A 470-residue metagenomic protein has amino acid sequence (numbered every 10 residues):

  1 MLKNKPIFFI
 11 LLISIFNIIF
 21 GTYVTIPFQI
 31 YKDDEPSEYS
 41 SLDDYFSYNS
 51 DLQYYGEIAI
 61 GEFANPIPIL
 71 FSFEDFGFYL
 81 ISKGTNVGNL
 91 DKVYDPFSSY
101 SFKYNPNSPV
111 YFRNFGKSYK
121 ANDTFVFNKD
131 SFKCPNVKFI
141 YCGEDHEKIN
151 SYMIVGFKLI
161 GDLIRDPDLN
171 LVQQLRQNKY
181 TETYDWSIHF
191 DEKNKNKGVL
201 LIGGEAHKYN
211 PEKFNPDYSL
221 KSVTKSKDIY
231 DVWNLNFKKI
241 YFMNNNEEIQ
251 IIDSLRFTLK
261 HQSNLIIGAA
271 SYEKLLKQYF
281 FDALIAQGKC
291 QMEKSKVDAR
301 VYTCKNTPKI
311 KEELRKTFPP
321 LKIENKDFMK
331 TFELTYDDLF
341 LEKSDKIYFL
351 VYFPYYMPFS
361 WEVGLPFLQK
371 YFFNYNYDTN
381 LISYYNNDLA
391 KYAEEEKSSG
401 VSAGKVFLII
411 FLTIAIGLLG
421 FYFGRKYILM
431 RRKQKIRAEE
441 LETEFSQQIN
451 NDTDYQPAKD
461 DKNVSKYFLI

Functional and structural regions predicted by a protein language model:
L2, L12-Q29: N-terminal signal peptide
G21-P68, T85, P135-N136, S398-S399 (+1 more regions): N-terminal accessory segments
T22-N49, V126-I251, Y348-L350: Aspartyl protease catalytic domain
T22-Q29, Y141-D145, K311-V464, F468-I470: Aspartic protease catalytic domain
Y39-S40, Y48-K148, E293-K294, D298-R300: Signature of the N-terminal lobe/flap region of pepsin-like aspartyl proteases
I58-I60, I67-F73, F78-L80, R256-H261 (+3 more regions): Short hydrophobic beta-strand that contains or immediately precedes a catalytic carboxylate
D75-F76, E144-H146, I160, K193-K195 (+9 more regions): Conserved beta-strand elements of beta-rich interaction domains across eukaryotes, especially beta-propellers
Q250-Y279: Active-site beta-strand/loop microenvironment that shapes enzyme catalytic pockets
